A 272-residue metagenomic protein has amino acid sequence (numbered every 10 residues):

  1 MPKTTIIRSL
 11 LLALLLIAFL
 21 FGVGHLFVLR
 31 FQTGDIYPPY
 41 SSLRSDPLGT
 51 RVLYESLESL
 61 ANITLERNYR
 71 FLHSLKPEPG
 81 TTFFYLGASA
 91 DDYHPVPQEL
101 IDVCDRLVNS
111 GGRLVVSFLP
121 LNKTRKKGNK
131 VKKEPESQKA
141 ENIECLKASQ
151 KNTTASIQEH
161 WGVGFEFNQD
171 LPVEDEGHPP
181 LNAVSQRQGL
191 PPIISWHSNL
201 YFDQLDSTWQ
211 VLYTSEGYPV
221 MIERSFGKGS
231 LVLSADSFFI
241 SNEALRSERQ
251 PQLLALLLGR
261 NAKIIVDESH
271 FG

Functional and structural regions predicted by a protein language model:
P2-L75: Aromatic-Pro/Gly-enriched surface loop or interdomain linker that acts as a lid/target-recognition segment
P39-R44, S89-Y93, N242-A244: Second-shell loop/turn segments in exported
G49, L53, E99-V103, T153 (+1 more regions): Stable alpha-helical elements in mature extracytoplasmic
E58, V108-N109, L258: Anion (oxyanion) recognition and catalysis
A61-N62, A88-H94, W209-Y213: Short, flexible loop segments at the rims of nucleotide/cofactor-binding pockets, characterized by
G80-R125, S137-K139, K228: Short alpha-beta junction capping motif
P120-E216: An acidic, glycine-rich "communication" segment
Y201-G272: A glycine-centered loop/beta-turn motif at secondary-structure junctions
